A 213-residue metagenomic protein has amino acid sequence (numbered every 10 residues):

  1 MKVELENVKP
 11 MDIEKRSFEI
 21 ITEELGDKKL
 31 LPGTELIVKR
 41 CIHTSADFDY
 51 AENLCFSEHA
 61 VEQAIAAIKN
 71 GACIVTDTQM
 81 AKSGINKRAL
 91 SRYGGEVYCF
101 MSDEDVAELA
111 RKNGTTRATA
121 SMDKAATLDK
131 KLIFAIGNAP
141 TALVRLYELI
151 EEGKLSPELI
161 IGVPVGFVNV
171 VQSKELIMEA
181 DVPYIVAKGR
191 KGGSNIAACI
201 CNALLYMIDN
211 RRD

Functional and structural regions predicted by a protein language model:
M1-P32: Charged, compositionally biased N-terminal leader segments and the immediate start of the first structured element
K29-H43: N-terminal glycine-rich anion-binding loops that anchor highly charged ligand groups
T44-E52, A107-L109, L159: Short, basic, glycine/proline-bearing loop/turn elements
E52-A67: A short, well-structured juxtamembrane/interface segment
D77, I161-G162, I200: Buried hydrophobic positions in well-ordered alpha/beta secondary-structure cores of metabolic enzymes
T78-I150, P157-E158, G166: Conserved mixed alpha/beta catalytic, RNA-binding, or beta-rich assembly cores of soluble enzyme, regulatory
V168-D213: C-terminal functional extensions of proteins
